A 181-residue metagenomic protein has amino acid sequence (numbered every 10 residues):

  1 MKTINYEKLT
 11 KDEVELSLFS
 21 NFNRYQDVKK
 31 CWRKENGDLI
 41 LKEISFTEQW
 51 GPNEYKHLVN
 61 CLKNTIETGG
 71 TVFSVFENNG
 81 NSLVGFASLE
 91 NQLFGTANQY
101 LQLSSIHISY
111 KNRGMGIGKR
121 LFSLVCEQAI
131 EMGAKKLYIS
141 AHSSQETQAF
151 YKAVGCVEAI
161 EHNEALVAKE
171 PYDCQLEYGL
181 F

Functional and structural regions predicted by a protein language model:
M1-I4: Basic/polar N-terminal segments that are highly enriched at the extreme N-terminus, encompassing both cleavable
V14, N21-Q99, S104, S109-Y110 (+1 more regions): Acetyl-CoA-dependent GNAT
S105-I108, G114-E127, K152-A153: Conserved acetyl-CoA-binding loop-helix of GNAT-fold acetyltransferases
G118, F122, S144-T147, E164-E170: Short glycine/proline-centered loop/turn elements that form peptide/ligand docking sites
A129-H142: Conserved GNAT acetyl-CoA-binding A-motif
M132, A153-V154: Structural motif
Y138, V157-C174: Conserved catalytic-core motifs of GNAT/GCN5-like acyltransferases
